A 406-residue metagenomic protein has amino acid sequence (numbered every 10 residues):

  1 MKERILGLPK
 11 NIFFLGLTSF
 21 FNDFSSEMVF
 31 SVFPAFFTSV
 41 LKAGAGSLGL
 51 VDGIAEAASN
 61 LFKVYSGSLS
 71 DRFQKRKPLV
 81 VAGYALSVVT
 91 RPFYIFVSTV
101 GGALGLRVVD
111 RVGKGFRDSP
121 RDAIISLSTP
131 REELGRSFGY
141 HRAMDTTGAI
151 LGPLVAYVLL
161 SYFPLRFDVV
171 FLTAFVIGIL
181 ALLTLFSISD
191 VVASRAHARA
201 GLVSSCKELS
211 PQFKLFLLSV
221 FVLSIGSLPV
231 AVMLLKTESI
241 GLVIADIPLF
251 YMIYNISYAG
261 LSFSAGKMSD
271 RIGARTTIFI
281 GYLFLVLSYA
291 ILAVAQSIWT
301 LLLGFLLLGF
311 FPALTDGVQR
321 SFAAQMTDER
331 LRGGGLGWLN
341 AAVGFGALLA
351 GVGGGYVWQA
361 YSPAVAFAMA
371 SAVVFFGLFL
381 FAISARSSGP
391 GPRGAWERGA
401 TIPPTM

Functional and structural regions predicted by a protein language model:
M1-P9, D190-S219, I402: Juxtamembrane intracellular "pre-TM" segments in multi-pass secondary transporters
K2-S59, F213-F250: Helix-loop boundary and gating motifs at the non-cytosolic
A35-V40, L151-V169, L349-V365: Transmembrane alpha-helix termini and helix-breaking/packing motifs in multi-pass membrane transporters
L50-S68, M252-S264: Central cavity-lining transmembrane alpha-helices of secondary-active solute carriers, predominantly the Major
F62-Q74, L160, L261-G273, W358: Helix-to-loop junctions at the C-terminal end of transmembrane segments in multipass secondary transporters
P78-F93, F175, T276-I291, S371: Structural signature of the two symmetry-related core transmembrane helices
L106-T147, F322: Cytoplasmic helix-loop-helix junction between adjacent transmembrane helices in 12-TM secondary transporters
F175-A196, G377-A385: C-terminal membrane-cytosol helix-exit motif in multi-pass small-molecule transporters
